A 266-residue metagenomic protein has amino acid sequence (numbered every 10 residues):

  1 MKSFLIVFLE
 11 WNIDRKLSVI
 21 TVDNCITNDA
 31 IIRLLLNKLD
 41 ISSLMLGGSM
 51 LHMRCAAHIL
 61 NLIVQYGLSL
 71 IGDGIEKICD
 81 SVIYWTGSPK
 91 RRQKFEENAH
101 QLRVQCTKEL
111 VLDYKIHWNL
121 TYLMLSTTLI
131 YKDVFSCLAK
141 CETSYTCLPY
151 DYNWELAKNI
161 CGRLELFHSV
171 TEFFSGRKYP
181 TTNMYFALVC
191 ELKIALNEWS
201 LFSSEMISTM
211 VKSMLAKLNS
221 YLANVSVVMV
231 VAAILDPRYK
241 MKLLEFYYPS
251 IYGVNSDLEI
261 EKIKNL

Functional and structural regions predicted by a protein language model:
M1-S126, K132: Histidine/cysteine- and/or acidic
S18, C106, F135-L266: Extended, C-terminal/distal alpha-helical "rod" segments
